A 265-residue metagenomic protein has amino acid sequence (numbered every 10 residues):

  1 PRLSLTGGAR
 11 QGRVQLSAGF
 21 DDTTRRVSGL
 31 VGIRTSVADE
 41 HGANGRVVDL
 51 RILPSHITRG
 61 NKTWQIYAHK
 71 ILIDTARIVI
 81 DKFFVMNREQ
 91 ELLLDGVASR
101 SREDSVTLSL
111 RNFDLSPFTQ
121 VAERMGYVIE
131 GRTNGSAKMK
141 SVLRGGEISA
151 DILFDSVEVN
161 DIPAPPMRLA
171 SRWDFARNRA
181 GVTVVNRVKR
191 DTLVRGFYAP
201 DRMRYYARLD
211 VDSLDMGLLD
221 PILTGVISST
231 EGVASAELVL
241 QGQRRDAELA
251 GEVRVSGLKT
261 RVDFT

Functional and structural regions predicted by a protein language model:
P1-T265: Interface amphipathic segments
